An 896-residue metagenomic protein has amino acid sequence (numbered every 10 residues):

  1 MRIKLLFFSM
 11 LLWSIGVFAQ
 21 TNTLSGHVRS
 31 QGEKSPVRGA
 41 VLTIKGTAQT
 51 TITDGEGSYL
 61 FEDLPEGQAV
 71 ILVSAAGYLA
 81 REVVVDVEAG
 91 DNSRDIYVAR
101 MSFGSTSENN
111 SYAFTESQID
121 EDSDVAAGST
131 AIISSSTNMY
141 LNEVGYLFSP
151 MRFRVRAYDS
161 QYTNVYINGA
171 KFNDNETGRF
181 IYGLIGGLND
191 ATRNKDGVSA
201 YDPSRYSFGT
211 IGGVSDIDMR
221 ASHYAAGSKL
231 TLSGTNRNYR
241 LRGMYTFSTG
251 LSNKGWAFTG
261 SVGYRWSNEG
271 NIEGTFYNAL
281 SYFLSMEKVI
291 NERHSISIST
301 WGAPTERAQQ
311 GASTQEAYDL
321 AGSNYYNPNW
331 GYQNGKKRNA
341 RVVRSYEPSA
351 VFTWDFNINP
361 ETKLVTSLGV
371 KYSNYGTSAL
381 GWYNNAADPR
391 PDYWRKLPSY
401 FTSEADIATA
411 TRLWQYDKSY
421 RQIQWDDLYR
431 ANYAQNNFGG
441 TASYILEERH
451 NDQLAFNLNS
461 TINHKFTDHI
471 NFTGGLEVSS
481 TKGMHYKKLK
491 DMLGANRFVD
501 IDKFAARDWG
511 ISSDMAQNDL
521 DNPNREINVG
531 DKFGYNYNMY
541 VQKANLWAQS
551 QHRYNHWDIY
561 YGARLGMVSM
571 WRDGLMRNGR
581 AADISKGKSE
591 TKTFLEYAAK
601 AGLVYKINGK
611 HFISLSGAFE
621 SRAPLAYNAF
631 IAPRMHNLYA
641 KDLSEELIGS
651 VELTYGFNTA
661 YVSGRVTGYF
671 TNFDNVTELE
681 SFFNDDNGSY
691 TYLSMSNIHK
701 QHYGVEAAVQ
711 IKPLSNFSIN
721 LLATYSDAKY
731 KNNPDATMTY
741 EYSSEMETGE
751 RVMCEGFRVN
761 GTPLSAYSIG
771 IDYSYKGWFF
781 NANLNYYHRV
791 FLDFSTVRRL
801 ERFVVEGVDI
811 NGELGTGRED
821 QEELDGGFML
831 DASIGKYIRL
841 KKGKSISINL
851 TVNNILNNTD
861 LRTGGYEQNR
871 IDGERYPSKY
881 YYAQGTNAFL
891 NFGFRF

Functional and structural regions predicted by a protein language model:
I132-I133, M139-E143, A170-Y201, D218-R220 (+1 more regions): Short acidic/polar hinge/loop motifs at secondary-structure boundaries that mediate gating or recognition
Y201-S204, G213-G250, V262-G274, N783: Short strand-turn segments of transmembrane beta-barrel domains in outer membranes, especially the first one or two
E287, S295-T353, G376-E447, I511-V529 (+1 more regions): Acidic/polar loop-and-plug regions of large Gram-negative outer-membrane beta-barrel proteins
E306-A308, A312-A317, A516-Q517, D521-E526 (+10 more regions): Surface-exposed extracellular loop regions of Gram-negative outer-membrane beta-barrel proteins, predominantly
Y326-S349, T353, S589-A598, S621-D674 (+4 more regions): Outer-membrane beta-barrel signature, preferentially recognizing the C-terminal barrel domain of Gram-negative
I445, N471-N608, D735: Signature of Gram-negative outer-membrane beta-barrel scaffolds
F670-N672, L693-R798, G893-R895: Gram-negative outer-membrane beta-barrel transporters
D674, I719, Y786-V808, K836-F896: C-terminal beta-signal and adjacent terminal beta-strands/loops of Gram-negative outer-membrane beta-barrel proteins
